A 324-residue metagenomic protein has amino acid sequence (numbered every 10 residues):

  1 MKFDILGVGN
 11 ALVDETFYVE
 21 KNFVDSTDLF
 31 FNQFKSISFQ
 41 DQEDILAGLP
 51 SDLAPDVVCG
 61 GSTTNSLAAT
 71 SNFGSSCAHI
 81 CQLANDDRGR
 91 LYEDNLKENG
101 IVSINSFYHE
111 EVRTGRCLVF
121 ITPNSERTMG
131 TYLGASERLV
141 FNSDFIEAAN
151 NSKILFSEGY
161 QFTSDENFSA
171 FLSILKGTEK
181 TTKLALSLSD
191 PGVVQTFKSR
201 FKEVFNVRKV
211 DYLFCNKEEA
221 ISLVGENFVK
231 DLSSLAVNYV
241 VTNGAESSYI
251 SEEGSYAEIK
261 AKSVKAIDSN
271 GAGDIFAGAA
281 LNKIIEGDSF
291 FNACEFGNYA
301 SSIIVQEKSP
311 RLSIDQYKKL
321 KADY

Functional and structural regions predicted by a protein language model:
M1-I80: Glycine-rich phosphate/adenosyl-contacting loop at the front of the ribokinase-like
K2-L12, F17-Y18, D28-S36, S51 (+2 more regions): Conserved phosphate-binding/catalytic region of the ribokinase-like
D4, K153-I154, Y212: Structural motif
T70, N216, G273: Short, conserved phosphate/pyrophosphate- and ester-handling motifs at nucleotide-, phospho-/glycolipid
N95-V112: A glycine-rich helix N-cap at a beta->alpha junction
I104-H109, V119-D165: Conserved phosphate-binding/catalytic loop of the ribokinase/pfkB sugar-kinase fold
S136-F145, A170, Q195-R200: Active-site glycine-rich loop that binds ribose-phosphate moieties when present
L172-S173, E179-K183, L188-E258: Conserved phosphate/ATP/ADP-binding segment of small-molecule kinases
